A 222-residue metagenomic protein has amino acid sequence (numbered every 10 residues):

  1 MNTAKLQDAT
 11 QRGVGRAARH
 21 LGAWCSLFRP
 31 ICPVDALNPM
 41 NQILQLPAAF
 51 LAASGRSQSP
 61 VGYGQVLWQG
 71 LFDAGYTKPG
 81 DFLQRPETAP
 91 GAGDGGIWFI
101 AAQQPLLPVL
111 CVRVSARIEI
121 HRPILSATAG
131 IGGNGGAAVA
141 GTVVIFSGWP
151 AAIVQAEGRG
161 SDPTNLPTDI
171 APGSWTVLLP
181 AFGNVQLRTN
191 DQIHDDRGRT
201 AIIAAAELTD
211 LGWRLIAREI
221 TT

Functional and structural regions predicted by a protein language model:
M1-A53: Hydrophobic, proline/glycine-rich low-complexity stretches
C32-T222: Short, conserved turn/kink motifs that form compact alpha/beta structural patches or helix kinks used as
